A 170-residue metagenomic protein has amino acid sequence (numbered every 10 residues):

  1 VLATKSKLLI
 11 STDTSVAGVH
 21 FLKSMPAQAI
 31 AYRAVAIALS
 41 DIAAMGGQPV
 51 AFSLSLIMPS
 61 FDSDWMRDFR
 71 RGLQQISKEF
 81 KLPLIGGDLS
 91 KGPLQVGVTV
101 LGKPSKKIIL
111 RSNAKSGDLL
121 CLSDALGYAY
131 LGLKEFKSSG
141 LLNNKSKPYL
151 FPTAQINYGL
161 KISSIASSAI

Functional and structural regions predicted by a protein language model:
V1-I170: Helix-biased detector of long, well-ordered alpha-helical tracts
